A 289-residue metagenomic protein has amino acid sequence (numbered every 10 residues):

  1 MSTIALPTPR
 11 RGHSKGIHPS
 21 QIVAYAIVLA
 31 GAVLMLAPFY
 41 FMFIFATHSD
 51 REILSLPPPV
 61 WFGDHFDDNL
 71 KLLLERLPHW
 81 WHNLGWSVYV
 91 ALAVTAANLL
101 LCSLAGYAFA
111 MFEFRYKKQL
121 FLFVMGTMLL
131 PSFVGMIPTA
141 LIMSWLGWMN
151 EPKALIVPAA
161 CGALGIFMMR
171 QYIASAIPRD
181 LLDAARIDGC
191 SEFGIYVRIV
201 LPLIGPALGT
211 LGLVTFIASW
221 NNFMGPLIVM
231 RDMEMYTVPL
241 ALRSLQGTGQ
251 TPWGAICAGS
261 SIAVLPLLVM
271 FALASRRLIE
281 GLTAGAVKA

Functional and structural regions predicted by a protein language model:
M1-G16: Short, Lys/Arg-rich, polar N-terminal cytosolic tail immediately upstream of the first transmembrane signal-anchor
I4-L6, S20-A289: A structural signal for multi-pass alpha-helical bundles of membrane permease subunits that mediate small-molecule
